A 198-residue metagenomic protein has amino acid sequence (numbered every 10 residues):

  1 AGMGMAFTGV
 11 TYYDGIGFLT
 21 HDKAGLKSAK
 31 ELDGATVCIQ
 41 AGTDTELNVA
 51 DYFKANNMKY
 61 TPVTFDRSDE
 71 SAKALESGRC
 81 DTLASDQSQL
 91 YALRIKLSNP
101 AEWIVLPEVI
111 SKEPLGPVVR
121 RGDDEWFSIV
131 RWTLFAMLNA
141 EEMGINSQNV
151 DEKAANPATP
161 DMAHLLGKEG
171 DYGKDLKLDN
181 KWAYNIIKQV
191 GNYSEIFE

Functional and structural regions predicted by a protein language model:
A1, A35-C38, E76-S85: Alpha-to-beta junction loops
A1, I196-E198: Short, intrinsically disordered, charge-balanced linker/junction segments flanking boundaries in proteins
A1-E31, Q87-E113: Acidic, polar ligand-binding/catalytic clefts
F7-T8, T45-D66, I95-N99, F135 (+3 more regions): Ligand-binding cleft/hinge of the Venus flytrap
Y13-S71, S88: Bilobed "Venus flytrap"/periplasmic-binding protein-like clamshell domains and structurally analogous long
H21-L26, K30, A35-T36, A41-D44 (+3 more regions): Extended ligand-binding regions for polar small-molecule ligands
K59-Y60, R67-E70, E76-R79, Q87-W103: Ordered, small/hydrophobic-rich secondary-structure cores
G78-C80, E141, Q189: Extracytoplasmic low-complexity repetitive segments enriched in small/polar residues
